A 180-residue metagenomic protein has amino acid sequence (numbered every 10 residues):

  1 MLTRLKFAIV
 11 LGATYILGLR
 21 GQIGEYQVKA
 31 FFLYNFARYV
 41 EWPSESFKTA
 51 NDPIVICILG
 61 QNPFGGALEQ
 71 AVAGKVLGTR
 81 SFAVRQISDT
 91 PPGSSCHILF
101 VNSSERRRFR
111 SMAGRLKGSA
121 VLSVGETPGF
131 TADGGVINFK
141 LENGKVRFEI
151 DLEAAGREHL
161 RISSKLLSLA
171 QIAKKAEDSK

Functional and structural regions predicted by a protein language model:
L2-K6, I16-K180: Short hydrophobic alpha-helices and adjacent helix-cap/hinge residues
